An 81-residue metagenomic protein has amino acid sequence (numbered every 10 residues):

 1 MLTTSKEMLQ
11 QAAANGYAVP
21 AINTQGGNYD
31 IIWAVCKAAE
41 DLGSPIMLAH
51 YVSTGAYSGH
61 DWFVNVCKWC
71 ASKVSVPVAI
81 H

Functional and structural regions predicted by a protein language model:
M1-A21: N-terminal amphipathic alpha-helix/helix-capping segment at the start of soluble metabolic enzymes
S5-K6, Y29-V74: Glycine-rich, positively charged N-terminal anion/phosphate-binding segment
A18-T24, I46-H50, V76-H81: Hydrophobic faces of well-ordered beta-strands that scaffold small-molecule active sites in alpha/beta enzyme cores
